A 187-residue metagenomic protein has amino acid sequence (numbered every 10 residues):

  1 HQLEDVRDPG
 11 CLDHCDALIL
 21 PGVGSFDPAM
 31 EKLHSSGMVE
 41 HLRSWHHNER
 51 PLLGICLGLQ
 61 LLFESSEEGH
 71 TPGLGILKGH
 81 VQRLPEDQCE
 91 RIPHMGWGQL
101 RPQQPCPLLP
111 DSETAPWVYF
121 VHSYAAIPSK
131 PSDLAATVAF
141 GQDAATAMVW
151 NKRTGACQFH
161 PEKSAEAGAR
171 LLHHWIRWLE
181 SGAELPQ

Functional and structural regions predicted by a protein language model:
Q2-P9: A short beta-strand-loop structural module common to alpha/beta enzyme folds
C15: An anion/phosphate-binding loop that grips the pyrophosphate of nucleotide cofactors and donors
I19-P21, A156: Structural motif
G24-W97: Cysteine-nucleophile active-site neighborhood
E64-Q142: Pocket-forming structural segment of enzyme catalytic cores
A115, W150-G155: Beta-strand-turn-beta hairpins that frame and shape the catalytic cleft of phosphate-ester-processing enzymes
D143-W150: Short, surface-exposed beta-strand/loop micro-motifs that present aromatic residues
T154-Q187: Acyltransferase
